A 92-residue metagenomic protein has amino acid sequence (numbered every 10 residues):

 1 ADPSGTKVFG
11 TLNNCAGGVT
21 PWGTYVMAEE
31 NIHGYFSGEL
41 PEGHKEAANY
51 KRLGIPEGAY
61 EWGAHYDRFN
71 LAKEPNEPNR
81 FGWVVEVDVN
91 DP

Functional and structural regions predicted by a protein language model:
A1-P92: Conserved small-residue
